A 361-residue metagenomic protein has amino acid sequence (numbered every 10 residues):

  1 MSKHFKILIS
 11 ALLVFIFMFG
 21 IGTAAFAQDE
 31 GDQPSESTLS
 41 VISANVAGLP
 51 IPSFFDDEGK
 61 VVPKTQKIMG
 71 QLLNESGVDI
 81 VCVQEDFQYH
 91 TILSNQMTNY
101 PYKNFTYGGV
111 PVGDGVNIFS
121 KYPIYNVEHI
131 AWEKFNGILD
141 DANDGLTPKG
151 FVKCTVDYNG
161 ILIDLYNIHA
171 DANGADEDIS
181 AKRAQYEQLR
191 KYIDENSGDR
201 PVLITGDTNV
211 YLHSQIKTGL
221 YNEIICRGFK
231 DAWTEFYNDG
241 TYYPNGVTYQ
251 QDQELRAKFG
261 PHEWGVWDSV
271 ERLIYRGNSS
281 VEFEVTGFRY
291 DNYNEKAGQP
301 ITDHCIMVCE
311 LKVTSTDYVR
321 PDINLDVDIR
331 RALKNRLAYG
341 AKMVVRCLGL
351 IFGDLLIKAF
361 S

Functional and structural regions predicted by a protein language model:
K3-I7, G22-N95, G113, T314-S315 (+3 more regions): N-terminal, active-site-proximal structural segment of metallo-dependent hydrolase catalytic domains
A11-G20: Bacterial N-terminal signal peptides
L39-V46, I68-T91, F119, C154 (+5 more regions): Active-site beta-strand/loop signature of hydrolases that rely on acidic residues for catalysis
S43-K67, W132-L146, D171-A181: Acidic/histidine-rich helix-loop elements that form or flank divalent-metal/phosphate-binding sites at the catalytic
G48-P52, Q88-T91, P111, A172-A175 (+3 more regions): Active-site environment of divalent metal-dependent phosphoester hydrolases
K67-I68, G137-D141, P148-V152, Q251-G260 (+1 more regions): Alpha-helical scaffolding within the catalytic cores of extracellular/periplasmic polymer-degrading hydrolases
I80-A170: Structured beta-strand-rich core segments of catalytic domains in phosphoester-bond hydrolases
D194-V202, V210-F360: Metal-dependent phosphoester-hydrolase catalytic domains
